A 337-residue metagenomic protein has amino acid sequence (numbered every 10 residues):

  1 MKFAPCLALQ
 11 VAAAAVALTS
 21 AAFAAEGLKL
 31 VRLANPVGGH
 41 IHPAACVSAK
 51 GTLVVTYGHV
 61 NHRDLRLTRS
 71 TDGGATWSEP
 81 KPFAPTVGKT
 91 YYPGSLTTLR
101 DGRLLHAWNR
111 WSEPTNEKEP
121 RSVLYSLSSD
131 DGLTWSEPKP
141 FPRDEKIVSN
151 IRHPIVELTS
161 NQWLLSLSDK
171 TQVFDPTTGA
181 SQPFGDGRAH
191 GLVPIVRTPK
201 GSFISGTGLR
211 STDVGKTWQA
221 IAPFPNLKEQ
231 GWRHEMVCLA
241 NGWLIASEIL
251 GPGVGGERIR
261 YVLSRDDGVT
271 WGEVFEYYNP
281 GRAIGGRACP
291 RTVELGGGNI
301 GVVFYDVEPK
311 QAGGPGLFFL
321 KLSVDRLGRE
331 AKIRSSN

Functional and structural regions predicted by a protein language model:
M1-A12: Bacterial N-terminal signal peptides that target proteins for export
S20-A24: Sec/Tat signal peptide C-region and signal peptidase I cleavage site
A25-N337: Asp-box/BNR beta-propeller blade signature and adjacent active/binding-site loops in extracellular glycan-interacting
